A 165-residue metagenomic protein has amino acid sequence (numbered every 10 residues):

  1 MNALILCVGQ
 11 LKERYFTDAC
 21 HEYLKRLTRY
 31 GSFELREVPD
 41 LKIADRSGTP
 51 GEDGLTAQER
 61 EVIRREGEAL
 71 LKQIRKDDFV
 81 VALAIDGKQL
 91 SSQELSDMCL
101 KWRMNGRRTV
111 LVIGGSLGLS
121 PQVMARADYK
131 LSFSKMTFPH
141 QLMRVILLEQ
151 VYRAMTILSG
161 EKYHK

Functional and structural regions predicted by a protein language model:
M1-L27: N-terminal beta1-alpha1 ligand-phosphate binding loop
N2, R107-V112: Loop/turn-to-beta-strand initiation segments
L6-V8, R36-V38, V112: Short hydrophobic segments within beta-strands
L11, I85-K88, G115-G118: Short glycine-rich anion-binding loops that position phosphate/pyrophosphate groups of nucleotides and phosphorylated
T17, H21, G67, P121-M124: Short, surface-exposed alpha-helical segments at coil->helix boundaries
S32-E34, Y129: Conserved beta-strand segments of alpha/beta enzyme cores
F33, P39-R107: S-adenosyl-L-methionine/SAH cofactor-binding core of RNA-modifying enzymes
L117, P121-K165: Structured adenosyl-cofactor binding patch, chiefly the S-adenosyl-L-methionine
